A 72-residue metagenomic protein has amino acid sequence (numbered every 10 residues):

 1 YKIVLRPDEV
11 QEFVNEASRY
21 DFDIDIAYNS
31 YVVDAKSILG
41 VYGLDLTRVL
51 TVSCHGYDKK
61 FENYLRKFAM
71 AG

Functional and structural regions predicted by a protein language model:
Y1-V4: Short glycine-/aliphatic-rich beta-strand segments at the starts of folded cytosolic domains
D8-F22, Y31-L46, F61-N63: Amphipathic alpha-helical interaction surfaces in cytosolic regulatory modules
D25: N-terminal/domain-start segments enriched in small and hydrophobic, helix-friendly residues, covering either
G43-G72: C-terminal structural segments of small proteins and small subunits
